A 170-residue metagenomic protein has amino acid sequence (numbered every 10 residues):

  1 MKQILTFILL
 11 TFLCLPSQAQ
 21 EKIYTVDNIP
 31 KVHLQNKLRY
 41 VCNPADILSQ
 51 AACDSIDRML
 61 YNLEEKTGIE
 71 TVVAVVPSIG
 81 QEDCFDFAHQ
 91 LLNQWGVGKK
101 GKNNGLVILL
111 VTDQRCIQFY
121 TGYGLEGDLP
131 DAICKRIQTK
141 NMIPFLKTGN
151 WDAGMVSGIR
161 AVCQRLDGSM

Functional and structural regions predicted by a protein language model:
K2-F7, L15-M170: A structural boundary signal for the start of the first folded domain, especially the loop/turn and N-capping region
